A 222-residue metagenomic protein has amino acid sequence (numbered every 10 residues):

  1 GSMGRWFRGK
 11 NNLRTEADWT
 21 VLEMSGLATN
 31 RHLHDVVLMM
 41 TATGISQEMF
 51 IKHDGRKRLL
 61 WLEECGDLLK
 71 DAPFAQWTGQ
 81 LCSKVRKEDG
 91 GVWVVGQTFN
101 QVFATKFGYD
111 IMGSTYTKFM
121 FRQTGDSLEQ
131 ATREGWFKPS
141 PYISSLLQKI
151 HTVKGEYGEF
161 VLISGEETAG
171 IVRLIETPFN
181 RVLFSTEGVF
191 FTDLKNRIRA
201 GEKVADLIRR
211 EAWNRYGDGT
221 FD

Functional and structural regions predicted by a protein language model:
G1-G90, F103-K106, T152-E156, S164 (+2 more regions): P-loop NTPase motor domains
L22, F121, L174: Hydrophobic residues at beta-strand termini and immediately following loops that shape nucleotide-binding pockets
H32-H34, Q130-T132, V172-E176, L183-G188: Short conserved micro-motifs at the rims of enzyme active sites and ligand-binding pockets
H34-L38, M112, F191: Short, charged, low-complexity patches
I45-K52, L69-A72, D89, T115 (+4 more regions): Conserved NTP-handling cores and scaffolds of large molecular machines
R56-W61, D67-Q76, W93, Y109 (+3 more regions): Accessory regions of macromolecular translocation/handling assemblies
T78-G170: Conserved ATP-driven motor cores of ASCE-family P-loop NTPases powering translocation/secretion/packaging/pilus
